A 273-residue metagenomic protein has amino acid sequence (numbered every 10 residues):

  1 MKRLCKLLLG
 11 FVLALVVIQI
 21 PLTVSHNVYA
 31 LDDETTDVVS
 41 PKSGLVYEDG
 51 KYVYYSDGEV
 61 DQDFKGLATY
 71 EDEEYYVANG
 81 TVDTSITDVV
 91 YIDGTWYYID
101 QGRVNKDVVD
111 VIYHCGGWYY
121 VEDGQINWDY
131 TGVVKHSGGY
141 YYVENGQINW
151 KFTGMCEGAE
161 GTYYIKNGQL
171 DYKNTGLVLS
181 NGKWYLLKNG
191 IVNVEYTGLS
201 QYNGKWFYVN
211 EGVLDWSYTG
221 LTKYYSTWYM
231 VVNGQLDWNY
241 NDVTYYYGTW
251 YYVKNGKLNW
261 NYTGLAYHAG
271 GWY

Functional and structural regions predicted by a protein language model:
M1-R3: N-terminal secretory signal peptides that target proteins for export/translocation
C5-Y273: Extracellular adhesion/carbohydrate-binding repeat motifs centered on closely spaced tryptophans
